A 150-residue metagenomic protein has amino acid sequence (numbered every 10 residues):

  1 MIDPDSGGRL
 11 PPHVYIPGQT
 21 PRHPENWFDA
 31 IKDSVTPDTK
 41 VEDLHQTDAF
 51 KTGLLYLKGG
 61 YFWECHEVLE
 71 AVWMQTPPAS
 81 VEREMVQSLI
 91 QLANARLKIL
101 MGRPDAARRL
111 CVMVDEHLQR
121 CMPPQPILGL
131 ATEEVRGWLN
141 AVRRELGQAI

Functional and structural regions predicted by a protein language model:
M1-E64, V68-P77, E116-I150: N-terminal alpha-helical interaction modules that lie
D43, R83-M85: Residue signature of alpha-solenoid helical repeat architecture, marking inter-repeat boundaries and helix-start
T52, Q87, L92-N94: Structural register within alpha-helical repeat arrays
W63, A93, D105: Short alpha-helical basic/polar micro-motif
S88, A107, T132-V135: Hydrophobic packing residues in well-ordered alpha-helices of helical domains and bundles
A95, I99-P104, L110, W138-A149: A cross-kingdom feature marking charged/low-complexity
G102-M122: TPR/TPR-like (Sel1-like) alpha-helical repeat modules
